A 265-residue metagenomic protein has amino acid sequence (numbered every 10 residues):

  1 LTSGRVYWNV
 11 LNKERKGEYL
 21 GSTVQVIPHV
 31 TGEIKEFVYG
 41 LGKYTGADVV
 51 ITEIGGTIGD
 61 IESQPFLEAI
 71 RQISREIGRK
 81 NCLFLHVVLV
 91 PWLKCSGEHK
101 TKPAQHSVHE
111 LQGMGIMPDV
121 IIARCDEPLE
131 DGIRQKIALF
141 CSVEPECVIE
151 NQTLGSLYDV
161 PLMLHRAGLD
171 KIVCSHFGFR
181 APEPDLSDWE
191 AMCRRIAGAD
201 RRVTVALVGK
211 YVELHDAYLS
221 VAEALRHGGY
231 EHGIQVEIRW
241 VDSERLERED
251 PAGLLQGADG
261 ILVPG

Functional and structural regions predicted by a protein language model:
L1-E237, S243-G260: Flexible phosphate-sensing "switch/lid" loops adjacent to ATP/NTP-binding sites across phosphate-transfer
V263-P264: Cofactor-cradling patches in redox/metallo enzymes
